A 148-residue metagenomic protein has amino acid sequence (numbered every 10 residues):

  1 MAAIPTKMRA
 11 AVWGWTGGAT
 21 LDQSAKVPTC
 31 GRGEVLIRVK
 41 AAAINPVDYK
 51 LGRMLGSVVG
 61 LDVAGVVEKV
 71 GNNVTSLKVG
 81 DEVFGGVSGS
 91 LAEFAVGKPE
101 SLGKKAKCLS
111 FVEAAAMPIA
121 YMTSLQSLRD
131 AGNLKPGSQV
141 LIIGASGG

Functional and structural regions predicted by a protein language model:
M1-V12: Eukaryotic N-terminal low-complexity, Ser/Thr- and Lys/Arg-rich leader segments that predominantly function as
V12-T20: Extracellular beta-rich ligand/substrate-recognition surface
K26-A43, L51-G89: Glycine-rich beta-strand-centered segment in the early N-terminal region that forms part of a ligand/cofactor-binding
K50, E82-A145: NAD(P)H dinucleotide-binding glycine-rich loop of Rossmann-like/cofactor-binding domains, especially the beta1-alpha1
G148: NAD(P)H-binding Rossmann-fold N-terminus in SDR/SDR-like oxidoreductases, specifically the glycine-rich beta1-alpha1
